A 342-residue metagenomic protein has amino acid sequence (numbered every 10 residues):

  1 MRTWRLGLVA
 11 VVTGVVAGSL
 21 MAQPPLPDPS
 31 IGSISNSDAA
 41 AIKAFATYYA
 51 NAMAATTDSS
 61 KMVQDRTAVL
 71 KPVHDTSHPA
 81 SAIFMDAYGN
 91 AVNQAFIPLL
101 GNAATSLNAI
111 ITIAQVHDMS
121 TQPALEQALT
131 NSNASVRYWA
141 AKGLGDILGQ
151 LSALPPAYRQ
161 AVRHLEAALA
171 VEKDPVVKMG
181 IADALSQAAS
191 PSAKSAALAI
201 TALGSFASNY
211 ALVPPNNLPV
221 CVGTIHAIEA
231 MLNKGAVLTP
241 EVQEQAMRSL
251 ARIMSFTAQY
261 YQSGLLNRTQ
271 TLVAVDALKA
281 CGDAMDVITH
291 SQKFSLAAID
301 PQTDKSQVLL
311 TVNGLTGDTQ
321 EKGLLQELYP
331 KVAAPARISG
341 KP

Functional and structural regions predicted by a protein language model:
M1-L8: Bacterial N-terminal signal peptides that target proteins for export
L20-I31, G340-P342: Cleaved targeting-peptide boundary
L26-I31, N36-M53, P79-L99, D118-T130 (+3 more regions): Amphipathic alpha-helical scaffolding segments comprising HEAT/armadillo-like alpha-solenoid repeats
I31-D38, N51-D86, A104-D118, A124-Q127 (+4 more regions): Structural detector for internal amphipathic alpha-helices that build alpha-solenoid repeat scaffolds
M85-I97, R159-E172, A197-P215, Q243-N267 (+2 more regions): Amphipathic alpha-helical segments within extended alpha-helical solenoids and repeat-rich scaffolds in large
G323-P342: Charge-dense, extended regions
